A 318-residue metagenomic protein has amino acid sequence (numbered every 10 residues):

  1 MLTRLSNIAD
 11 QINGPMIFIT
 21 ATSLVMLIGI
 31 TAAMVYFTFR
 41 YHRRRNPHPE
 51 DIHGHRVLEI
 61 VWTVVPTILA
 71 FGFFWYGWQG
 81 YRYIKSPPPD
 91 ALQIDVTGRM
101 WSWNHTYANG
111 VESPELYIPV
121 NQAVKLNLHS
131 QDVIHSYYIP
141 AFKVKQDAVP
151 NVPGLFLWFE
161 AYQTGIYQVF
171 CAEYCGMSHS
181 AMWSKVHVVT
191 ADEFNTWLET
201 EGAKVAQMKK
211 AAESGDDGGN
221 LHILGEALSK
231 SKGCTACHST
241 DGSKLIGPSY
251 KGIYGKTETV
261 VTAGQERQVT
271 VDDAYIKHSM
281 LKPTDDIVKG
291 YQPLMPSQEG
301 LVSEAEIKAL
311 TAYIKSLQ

Functional and structural regions predicted by a protein language model:
M1-V25: Hydrophobic alpha-helical segments
I17-R40, G54-Y137, G154-F170: Beta-strand cores of secreted/periplasmic/IMS beta-sandwich domains, seen most often in copper-related folds
P47-I52: Membrane interface segments of multi-pass transport proteins and intramembrane proteases
D90, A148-S214, T235: Extracellular/periplasmic metallocenter environments
G110-E112, N195-K230, V269-T270: Electrostatic cytochrome c docking/interface patches
Y117, A148, E160-A161, L221 (+1 more regions): Residue-level "contact hotspot" at macromolecular interaction interfaces
E160, W183-A191, E226, A236-K282 (+1 more regions): Gly/Gly-Pro-rich "capping" loops immediately C-terminal to redox-active cysteine motifs in periplasmic/lumenal
N195-E201, A206, P293-Q318: C-terminal capping alpha-helices of c-type cytochrome domains
